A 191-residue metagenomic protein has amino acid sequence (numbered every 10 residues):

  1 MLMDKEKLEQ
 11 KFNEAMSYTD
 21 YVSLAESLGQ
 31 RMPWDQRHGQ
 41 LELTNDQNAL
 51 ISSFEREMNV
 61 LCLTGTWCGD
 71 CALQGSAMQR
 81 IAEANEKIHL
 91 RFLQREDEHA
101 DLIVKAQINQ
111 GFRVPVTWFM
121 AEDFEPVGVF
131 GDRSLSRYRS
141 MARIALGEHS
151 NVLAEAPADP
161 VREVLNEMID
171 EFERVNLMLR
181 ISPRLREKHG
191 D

Functional and structural regions predicted by a protein language model:
M1-M58, R80-H89, I103-R113, P126-D191: Non-globular targeting/processing and membrane-anchoring segments
L61, L73-Q74, E155: Aromatic-enriched hydrophobic runs in primary sequence
L61-T64, M78, E86-D101, M120-E122: Thiol-based oxidoreductase modules, predominantly thioredoxin-like and allied folds used for disulfide exchange
T66-L73: Conserved redox-active cysteine motifs that mediate thiol-disulfide chemistry, especially di-cysteine Cys-X(1-2)-Cys
C68, E98, E125, L135: Surface-exposed, flexible loop/turn segments at secondary-structure boundaries
